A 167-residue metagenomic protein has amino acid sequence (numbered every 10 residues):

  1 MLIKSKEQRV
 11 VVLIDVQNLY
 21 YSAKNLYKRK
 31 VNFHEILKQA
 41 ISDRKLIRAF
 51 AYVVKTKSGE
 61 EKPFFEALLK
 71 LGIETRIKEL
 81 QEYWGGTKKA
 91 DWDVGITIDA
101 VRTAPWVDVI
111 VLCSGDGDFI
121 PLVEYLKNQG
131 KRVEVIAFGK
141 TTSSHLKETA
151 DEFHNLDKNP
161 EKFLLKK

Functional and structural regions predicted by a protein language model:
M1-W92, R132: Domain-level signal for Mg2+-assisted phosphodiester chemistry and nucleotide/NA-binding surfaces in nucleic-acid
K57-K167: Nuclease catalytic cores that cleave nucleic-acid phosphodiester bonds, predominantly acidic two-metal-ion
